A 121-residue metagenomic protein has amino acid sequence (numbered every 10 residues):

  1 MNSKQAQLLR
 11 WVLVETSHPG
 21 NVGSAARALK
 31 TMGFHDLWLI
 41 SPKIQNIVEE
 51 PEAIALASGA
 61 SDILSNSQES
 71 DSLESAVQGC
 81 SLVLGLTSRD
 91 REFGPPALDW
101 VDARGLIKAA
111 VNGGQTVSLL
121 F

Functional and structural regions predicted by a protein language model:
M1-F121: Post-transcriptional modification and biogenesis factors for structured RNAs of the translation apparatus
